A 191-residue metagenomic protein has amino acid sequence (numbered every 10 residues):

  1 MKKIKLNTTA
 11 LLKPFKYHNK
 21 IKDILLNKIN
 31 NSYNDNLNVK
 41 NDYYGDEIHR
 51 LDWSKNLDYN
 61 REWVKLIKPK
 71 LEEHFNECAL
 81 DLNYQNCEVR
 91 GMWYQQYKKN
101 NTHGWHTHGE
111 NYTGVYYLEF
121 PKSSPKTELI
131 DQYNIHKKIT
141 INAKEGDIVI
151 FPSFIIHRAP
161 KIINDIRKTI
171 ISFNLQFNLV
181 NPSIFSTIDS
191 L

Functional and structural regions predicted by a protein language model:
M1-L82, T102: Non-heme Fe(II)/2-oxoglutarate
N86-I155, P160, R167-I170, N178-D189: Catalytic core of non-heme Fe(II) oxygenases with the double-stranded beta-helix
